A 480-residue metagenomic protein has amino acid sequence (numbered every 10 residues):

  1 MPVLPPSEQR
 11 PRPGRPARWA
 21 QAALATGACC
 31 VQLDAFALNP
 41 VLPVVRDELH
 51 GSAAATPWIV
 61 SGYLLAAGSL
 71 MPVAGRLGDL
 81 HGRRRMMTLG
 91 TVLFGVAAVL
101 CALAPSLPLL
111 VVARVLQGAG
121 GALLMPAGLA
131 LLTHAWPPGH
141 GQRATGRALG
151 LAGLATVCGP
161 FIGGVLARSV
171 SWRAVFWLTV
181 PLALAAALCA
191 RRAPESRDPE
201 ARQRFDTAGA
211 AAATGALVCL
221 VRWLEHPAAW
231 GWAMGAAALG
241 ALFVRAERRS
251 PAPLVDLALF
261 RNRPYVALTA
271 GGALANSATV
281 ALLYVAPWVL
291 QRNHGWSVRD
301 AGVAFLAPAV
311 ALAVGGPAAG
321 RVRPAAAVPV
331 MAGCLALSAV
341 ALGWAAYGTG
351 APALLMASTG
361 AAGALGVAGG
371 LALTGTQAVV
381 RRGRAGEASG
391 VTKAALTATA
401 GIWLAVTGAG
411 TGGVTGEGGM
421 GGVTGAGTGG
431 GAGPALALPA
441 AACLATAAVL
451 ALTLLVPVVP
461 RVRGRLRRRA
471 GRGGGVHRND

Functional and structural regions predicted by a protein language model:
M1-P16, P199, T453-D480: Intrinsic disorder in cytosolic terminal tails and internal cytosolic loops of multi-pass membrane transporters
P2-R191, A336, G343, G360: Transmembrane-helix bundle of Major Facilitator Superfamily
A17-L42, A53, G128, A252-G416 (+2 more regions): 12-transmembrane solute porter fold
I59-G62, L89, V112-A113, M125 (+11 more regions): Hydrophobic core positions of alpha-helical segments in small-molecule transporters and transporter systems
A74, V96-A104, S169-V170, C189-P194 (+6 more regions): Helix-loop junctions at the membrane-solvent interface of multi-pass transporters, primarily the C-terminal
P126, R147, A152-G164, L217 (+3 more regions): Glycine/proline-centered helix-kink
Q142-G153, R202-A211, F260-R261, A327-G333: Cytoplasmic-side transmembrane-helix entry/capping segments in multi-pass membrane proteins
R168-A270, A278, A304, G471-G475: Hydrophobic transmembrane-helix bundles of small-molecule transporters
